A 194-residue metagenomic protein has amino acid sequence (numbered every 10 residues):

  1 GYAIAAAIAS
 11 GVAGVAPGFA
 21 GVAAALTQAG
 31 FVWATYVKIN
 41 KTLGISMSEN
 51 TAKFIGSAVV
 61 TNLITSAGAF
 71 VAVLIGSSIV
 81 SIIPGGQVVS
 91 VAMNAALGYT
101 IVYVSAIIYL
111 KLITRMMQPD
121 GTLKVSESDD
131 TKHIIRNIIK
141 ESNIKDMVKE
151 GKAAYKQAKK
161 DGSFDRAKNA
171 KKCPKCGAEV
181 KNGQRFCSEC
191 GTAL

Functional and structural regions predicted by a protein language model:
G1-V71, V80-V104, I108: Small-residue-enriched, tightly packed secondary-structure blocks
K53, T122, C190-A193: Flexible domain-boundary/linker segments
G98-R166: Cytosol/matrix-facing juxtamembrane amphipathic, basic-hydrophobic segments adjacent to a transmembrane helix
D165-L194: Cys/His-rich metal-coordination motifs, chiefly Zn-binding "fingers/knuckles"
